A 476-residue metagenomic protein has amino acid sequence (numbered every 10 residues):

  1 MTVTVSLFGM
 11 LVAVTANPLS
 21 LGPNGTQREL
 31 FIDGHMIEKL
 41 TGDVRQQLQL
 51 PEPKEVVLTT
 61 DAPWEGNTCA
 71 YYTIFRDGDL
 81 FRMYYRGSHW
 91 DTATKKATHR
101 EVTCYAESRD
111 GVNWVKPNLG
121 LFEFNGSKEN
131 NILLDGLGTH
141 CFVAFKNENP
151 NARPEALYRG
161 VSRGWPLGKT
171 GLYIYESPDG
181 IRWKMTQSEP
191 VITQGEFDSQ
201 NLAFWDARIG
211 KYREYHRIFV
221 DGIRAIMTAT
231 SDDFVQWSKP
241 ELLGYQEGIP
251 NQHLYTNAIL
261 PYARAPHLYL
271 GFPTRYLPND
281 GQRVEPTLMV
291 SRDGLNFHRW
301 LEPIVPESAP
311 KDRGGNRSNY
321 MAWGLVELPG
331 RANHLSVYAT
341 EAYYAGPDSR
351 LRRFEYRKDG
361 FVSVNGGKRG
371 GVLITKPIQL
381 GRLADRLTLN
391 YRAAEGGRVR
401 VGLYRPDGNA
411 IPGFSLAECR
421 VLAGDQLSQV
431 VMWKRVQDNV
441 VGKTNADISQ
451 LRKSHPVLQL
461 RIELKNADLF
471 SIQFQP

Functional and structural regions predicted by a protein language model:
T2-A13: Bacterial N-terminal signal peptides
V14-P476: Carbohydrate-active catalytic/glycan-binding domains of CAZyme proteins, especially the secreted or lumenal ectodomains
